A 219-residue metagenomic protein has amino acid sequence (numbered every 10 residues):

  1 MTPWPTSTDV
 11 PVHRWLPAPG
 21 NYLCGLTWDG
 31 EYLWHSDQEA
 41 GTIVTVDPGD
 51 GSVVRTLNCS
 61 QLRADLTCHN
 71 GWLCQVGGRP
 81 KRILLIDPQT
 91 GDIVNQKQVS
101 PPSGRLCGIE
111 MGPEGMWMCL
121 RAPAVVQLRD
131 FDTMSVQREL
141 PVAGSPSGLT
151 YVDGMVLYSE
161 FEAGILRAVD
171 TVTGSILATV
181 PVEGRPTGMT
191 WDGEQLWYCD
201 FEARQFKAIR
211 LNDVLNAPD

Functional and structural regions predicted by a protein language model:
M1-D9: Blade/loop signatures of beta-propeller domains
V10-P17, S52-L57, D92-V99, S135-L140 (+1 more regions): A short beta-strand motif characteristic of beta-propeller blades
P17-D29, C59-G71, V76, S100-P113 (+4 more regions): Beta-rich, blade/repeat-based domains predominating in secreted/periplasmic proteins but also intracellular
H35-A40, Q75-P80, M118-P123, Y158-E162 (+1 more regions): Conserved beta-strand positions in repeat-built beta-propeller and related beta-rich domains
D47-G51, D87-G91, D130-M134, D170-G174 (+1 more regions): Short loop/turn segments that connect beta-strands within beta-propeller blades
V152-E194: Ankyrin-repeat and related helical/solenoid repeat scaffolds used for protein-protein interactions
T187-D219: Blade-level signature of beta-propeller repeat domains, shared across WD40, Kelch, NHL, RCC1 and BNR/Asp-box propellers
